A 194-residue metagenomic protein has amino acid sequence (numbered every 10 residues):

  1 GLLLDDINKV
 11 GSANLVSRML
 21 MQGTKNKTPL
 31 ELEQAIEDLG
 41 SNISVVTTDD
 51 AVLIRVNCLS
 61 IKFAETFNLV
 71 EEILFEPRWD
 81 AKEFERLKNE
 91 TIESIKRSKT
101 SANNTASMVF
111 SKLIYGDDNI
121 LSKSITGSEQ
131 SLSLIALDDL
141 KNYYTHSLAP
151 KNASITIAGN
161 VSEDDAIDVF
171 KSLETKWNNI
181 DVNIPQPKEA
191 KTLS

Functional and structural regions predicted by a protein language model:
G1-R18, K27-F75, I92-E93, N104-Q130 (+1 more regions): M16 family metallopeptidases and their MPP-like homologs
E33-E37, R78-K96, S162, D181-S194: Acidic/histidine-enriched alpha-helical segments
E72-A81, L173-D181: A common structural junction motif
D117, L121, I125, P150 (+1 more regions): An aromatic/glycine/proline-enriched structural segment found at the starts of mature extracellular/organellar domains
L132-A136: Short, charged, amphipathic alpha-helices and their helix-cap/turn boundaries
